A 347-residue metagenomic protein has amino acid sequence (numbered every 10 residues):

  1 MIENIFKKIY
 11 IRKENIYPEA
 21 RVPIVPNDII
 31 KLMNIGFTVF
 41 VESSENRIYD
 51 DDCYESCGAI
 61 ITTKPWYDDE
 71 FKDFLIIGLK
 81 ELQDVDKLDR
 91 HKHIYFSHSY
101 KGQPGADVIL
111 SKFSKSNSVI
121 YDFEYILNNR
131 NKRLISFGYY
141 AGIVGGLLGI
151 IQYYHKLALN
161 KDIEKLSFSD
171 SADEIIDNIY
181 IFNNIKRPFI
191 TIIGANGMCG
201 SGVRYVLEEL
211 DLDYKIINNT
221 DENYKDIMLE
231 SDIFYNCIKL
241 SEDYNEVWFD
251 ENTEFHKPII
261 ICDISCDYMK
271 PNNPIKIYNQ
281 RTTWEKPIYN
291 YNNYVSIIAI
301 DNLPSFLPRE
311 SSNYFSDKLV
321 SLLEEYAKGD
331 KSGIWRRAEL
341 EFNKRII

Functional and structural regions predicted by a protein language model:
E3-K112: An N-terminal-biased, well-structured beta-alpha scaffold segment characteristic of Rossmann-like dinucleotide-binding
I5-F6, R90, K186-F189, P258: Phosphate-coordination loops involved in phosphoryl transfer and adenosine-cofactor binding
K13-S44, A158-K239: Glycine-rich phosphate/diphosphate-binding loop of Rossmann-like nucleotide-binding domains
L75-L157: Phosphate/diphosphate ligand-binding glycine-rich loop within oxidoreductases
K80-E81, H98, I238-D243, S265-C266 (+1 more regions): Short glycine-/small-residue-rich Rossmann-like dinucleotide-binding loops
E124-I176, C266-I347: Adenosine-phosphate binding glycine-rich loop
N219-Y294: Rossmann-like adenosine-cofactor binding region
